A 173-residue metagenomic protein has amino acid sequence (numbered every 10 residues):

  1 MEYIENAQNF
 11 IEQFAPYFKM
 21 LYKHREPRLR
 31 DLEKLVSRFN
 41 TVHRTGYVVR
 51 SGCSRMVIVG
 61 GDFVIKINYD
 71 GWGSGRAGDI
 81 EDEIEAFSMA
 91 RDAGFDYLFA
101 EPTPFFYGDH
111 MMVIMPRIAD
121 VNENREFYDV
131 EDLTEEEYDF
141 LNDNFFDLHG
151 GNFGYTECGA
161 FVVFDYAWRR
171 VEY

Functional and structural regions predicted by a protein language model:
M1-G46: Juxta-kinase regulatory segment immediately upstream of eukaryotic protein kinase catalytic domains
T45-D92: ATP-binding glycine-rich loop module of kinase domains
G52-C53, G108-H110, L148-G151: Short, surface-exposed coil-to-beta transition loops
I58-D62, R117, T156: Active-site beta-strand termini and strand-to-loop segments that position acidic
F63, Y69-G71, S88-L133: Conserved structural core of kinase catalytic domains
D70, D143-Y173: Catalytic activation segment of kinase domains across protein kinase-like and atypical kinase folds
R76, E126-Y128, A167-Y173: Active-site Asp-x-Gly
L133-D139: Compositionally biased, low-complexity peptide segments typical of secreted/host-interacting small proteins
